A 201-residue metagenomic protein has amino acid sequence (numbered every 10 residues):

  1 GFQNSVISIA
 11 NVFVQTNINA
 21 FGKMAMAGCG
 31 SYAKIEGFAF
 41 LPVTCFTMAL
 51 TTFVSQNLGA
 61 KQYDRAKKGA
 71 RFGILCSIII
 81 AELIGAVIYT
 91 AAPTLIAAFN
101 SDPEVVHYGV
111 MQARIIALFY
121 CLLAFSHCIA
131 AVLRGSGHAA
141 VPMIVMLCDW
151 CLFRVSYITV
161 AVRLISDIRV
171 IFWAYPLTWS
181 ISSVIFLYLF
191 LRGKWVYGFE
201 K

Functional and structural regions predicted by a protein language model:
G1-S8, A20, G37-C45, A81-G85 (+4 more regions): Residue-level hotspots within the lipid-embedded alpha helices of multi-pass solute transporters
N4, Q15, T44, I88 (+3 more regions): Structural signal for membrane-spanning alpha-helices in multi-pass inner-membrane proteins, emphasizing helix cores
S5-Y32, F38, Q56, T94-P103 (+1 more regions): Helix-terminus/linker motif at the lipid-water interface of multi-pass membrane proteins
S8, Y89-T90, A98, C121 (+2 more regions): Conserved catalytic core of Hanks-type protein kinase domains
V12, G28-A92, L123-M146: Small-residue-rich hydrophobic transmembrane alpha-helices
V54-F119, A161-K201: Short alpha-helical transmembrane segments in multi-pass integral membrane proteins
L152-V162: Transmembrane alpha-helical segments of integral membrane proteins
